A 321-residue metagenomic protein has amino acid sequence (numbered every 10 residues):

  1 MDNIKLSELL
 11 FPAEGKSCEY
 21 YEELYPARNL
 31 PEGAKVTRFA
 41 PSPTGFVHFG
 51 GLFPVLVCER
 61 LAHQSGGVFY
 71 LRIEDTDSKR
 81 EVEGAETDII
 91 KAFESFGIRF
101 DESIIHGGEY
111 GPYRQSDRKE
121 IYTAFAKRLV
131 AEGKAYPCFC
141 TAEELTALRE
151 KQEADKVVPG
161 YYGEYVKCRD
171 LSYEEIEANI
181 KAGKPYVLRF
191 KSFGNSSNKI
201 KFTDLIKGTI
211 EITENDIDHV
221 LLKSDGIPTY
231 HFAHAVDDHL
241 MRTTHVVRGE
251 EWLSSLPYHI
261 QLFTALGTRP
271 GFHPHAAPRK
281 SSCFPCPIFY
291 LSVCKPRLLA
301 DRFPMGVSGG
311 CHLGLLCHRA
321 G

Functional and structural regions predicted by a protein language model:
D2-A154, S254-P274, S282: N-terminal Rossmann-like or analogous alpha/beta NTP/dinucleotide-binding catalytic cores that position adenine
F46, T229-F232, P257, G310 (+1 more regions): Intrinsically disordered, low-complexity regions enriched for glutamine and histidine
F46-V47, R302, G306: Structural motif
A131, Y136-H275, S281-P287, V293 (+2 more regions): Active-site cores that bind ATP or allylic diphosphates and position pyrophosphate for catalysis
L291, L298-L299, L313-L316: Leucine-biased recognition of intrinsically disordered, low-complexity hydrophobic segments
P304-G321: Feature 926 captures the class I aminoacyl-tRNA synthetase adenylation module centered on the KMSKS loop
